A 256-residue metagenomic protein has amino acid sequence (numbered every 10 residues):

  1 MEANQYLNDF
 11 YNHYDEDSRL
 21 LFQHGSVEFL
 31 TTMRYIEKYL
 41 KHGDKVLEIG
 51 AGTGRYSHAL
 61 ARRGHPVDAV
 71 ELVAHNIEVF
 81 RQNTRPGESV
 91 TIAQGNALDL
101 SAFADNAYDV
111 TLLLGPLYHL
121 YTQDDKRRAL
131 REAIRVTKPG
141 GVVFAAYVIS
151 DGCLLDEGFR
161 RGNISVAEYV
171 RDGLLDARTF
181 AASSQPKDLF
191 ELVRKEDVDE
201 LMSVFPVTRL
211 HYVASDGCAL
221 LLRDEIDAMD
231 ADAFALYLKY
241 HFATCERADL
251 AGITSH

Functional and structural regions predicted by a protein language model:
M1-H42, R55: Conserved class I S-adenosyl-L-methionine
R55-D99: Class I SAM-dependent methyltransferase SAM/SAH-binding core
S101-T111: A short acidic, Gly/Pro-enriched loop at the edge of an enzyme's catalytic core that lines a small-molecule cofactor
V110-D124: A short SAM/SAH-binding and catalytic strip from SAM-dependent methyltransferases
L120, A182-E196: Acceptor-substrate binding/catalytic loop of class I
R127-P139: A short glycine-rich, Lys/Arg-flanked "PGG" loop and its adjoining helix->strand segment in the class I
V142-D172: Conserved class I S-adenosyl-L-methionine
R209-H256: A C-terminal cap/extension of S-adenosyl-L-methionine-dependent methyltransferases that defines the acceptor-substrate
